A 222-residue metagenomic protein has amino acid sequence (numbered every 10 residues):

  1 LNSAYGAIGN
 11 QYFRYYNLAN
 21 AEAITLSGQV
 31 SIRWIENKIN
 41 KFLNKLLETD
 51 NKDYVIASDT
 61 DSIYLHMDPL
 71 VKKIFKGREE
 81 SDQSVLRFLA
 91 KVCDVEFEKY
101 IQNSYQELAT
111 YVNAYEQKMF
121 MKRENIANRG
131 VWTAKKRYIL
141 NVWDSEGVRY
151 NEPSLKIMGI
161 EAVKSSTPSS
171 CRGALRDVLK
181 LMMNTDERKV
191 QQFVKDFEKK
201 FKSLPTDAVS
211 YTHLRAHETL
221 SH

Functional and structural regions predicted by a protein language model:
N2-L204: Conserved catalytic core of nucleotide polymerization and phosphodiester-bond processing enzymes
T212-T219: Conserved small/polar residues in nucleotide/adenosyl-binding loops
